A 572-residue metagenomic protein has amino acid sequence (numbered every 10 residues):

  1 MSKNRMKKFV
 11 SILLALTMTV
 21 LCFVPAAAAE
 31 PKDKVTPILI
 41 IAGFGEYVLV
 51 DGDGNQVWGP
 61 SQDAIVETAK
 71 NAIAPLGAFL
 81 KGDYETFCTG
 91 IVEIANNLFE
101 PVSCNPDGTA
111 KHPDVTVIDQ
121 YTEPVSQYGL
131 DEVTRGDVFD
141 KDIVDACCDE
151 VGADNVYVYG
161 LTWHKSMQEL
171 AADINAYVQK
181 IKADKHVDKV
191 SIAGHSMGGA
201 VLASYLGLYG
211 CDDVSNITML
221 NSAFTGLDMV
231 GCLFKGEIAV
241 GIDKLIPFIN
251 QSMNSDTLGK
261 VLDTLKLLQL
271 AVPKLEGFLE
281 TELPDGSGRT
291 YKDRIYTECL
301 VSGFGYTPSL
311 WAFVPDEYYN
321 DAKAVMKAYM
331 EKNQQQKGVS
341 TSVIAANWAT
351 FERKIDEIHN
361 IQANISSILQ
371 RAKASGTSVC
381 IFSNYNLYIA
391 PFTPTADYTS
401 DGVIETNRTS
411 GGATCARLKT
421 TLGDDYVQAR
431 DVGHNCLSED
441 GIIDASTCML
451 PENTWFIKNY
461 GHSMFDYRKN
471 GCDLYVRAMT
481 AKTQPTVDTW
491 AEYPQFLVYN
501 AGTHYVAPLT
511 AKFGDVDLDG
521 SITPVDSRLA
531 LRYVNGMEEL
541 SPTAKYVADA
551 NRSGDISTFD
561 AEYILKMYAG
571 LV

Functional and structural regions predicted by a protein language model:
M1-A42, L49, D53, C88 (+6 more regions): Gram-positive cell-envelope targeting signals
R5, I365-L369, D549: A generic local structural motif
F23-A29, L509-V572: Cellulosome-associated attachment modules in secreted, modular CAZymes
V24-A27, P273, E280, S287 (+8 more regions): Intrinsically disordered, low-complexity regulatory segments that flank or lie outside the structured catalytic cores
E30-A193, M197-S252, Y388, T395-L509: N-terminal non-catalytic accessory region
D140, L258, Y291-D293, A322-K323 (+4 more regions): Short amphipathic alpha-helical segments that mediate assembly, nucleic-acid/protein binding, or membrane association
D154-Q168, D293-Y398, T420, D424-A429: Alpha/beta-hydrolase fold catalytic core
Q168, A172-A346: Serine-dependent carboxylesterase/thioesterase catalytic core of lipase-like alpha/beta-hydrolase/SGNH enzymes
